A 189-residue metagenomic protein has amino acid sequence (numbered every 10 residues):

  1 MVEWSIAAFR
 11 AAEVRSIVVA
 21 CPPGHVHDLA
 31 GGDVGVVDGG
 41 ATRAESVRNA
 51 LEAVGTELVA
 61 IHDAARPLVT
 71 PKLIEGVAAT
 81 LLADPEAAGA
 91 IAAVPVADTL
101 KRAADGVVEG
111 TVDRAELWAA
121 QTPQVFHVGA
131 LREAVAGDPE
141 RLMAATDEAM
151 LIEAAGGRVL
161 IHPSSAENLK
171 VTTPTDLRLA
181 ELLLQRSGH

Functional and structural regions predicted by a protein language model:
V2, A50, H62-D63, P95 (+2 more regions): Residue-level signal for inorganic ion chemistry
V2-E57: Conserved N-terminal catalytic core of the sugar/cofactor nucleotidyltransferase
E13-R15, L29, V69-H162, H189: Conserved core of the sugar-phosphate nucleotidyltransferase
V18-V19, I61, I91-A92: Structural beta-sheet core signal
P23-H25, T42, A64-P67, V96-A97: Short glycine-rich anion-binding loops that position phosphate/pyrophosphate groups of nucleotides and phosphorylated
D38-E45, N49, L68, K72 (+3 more regions): Residues at secondary-structure transition points
T56-R66: Short beta-strand-to-loop acidic/aromatic patch adjacent to the donor-nucleotide binding site
D147-A149, A166-N168, P174-H189: SAM-dependent methyltransferases
